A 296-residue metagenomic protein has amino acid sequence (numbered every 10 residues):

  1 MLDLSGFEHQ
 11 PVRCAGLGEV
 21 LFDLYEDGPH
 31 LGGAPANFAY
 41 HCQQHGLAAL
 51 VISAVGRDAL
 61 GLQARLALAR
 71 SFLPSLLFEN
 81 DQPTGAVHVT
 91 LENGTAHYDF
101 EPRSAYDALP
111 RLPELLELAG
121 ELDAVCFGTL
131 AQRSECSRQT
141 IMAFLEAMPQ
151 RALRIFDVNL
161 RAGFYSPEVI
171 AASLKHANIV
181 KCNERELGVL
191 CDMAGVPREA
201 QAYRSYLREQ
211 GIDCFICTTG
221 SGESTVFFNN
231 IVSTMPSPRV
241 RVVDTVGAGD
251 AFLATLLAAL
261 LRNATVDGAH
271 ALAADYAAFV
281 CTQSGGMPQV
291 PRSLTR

Functional and structural regions predicted by a protein language model:
M1-S71: Glycine-rich phosphate/adenosyl-contacting loop at the front of the ribokinase-like
M1-V12, A194, R198-R296: Conserved phosphate-binding/catalytic region of the ribokinase-like
L24, D99, L190-M193, V280: Residues that scaffold the ATP/ADP-binding catalytic core of kinase and kinase-like folds
C42, N183, G249: Short, conserved phosphate/pyrophosphate- and ester-handling motifs at nucleotide-, phospho-/glycolipid
A48, L153, I179, D213-C214: Proline-centered loop/turn at the N-terminus of a beta-strand
A48-T129, R296: Conserved N-terminal subdomain of the carbohydrate kinase-like
E117-L118, A172-S173, R208: Structural alpha-helical scaffold elements that stabilize or flank donor/cofactor-binding regions in carbohydrate
A124, G128-Q201, E223: Conserved beta-alpha-beta core of the PfkB/ribokinase-like small-molecule kinase fold
